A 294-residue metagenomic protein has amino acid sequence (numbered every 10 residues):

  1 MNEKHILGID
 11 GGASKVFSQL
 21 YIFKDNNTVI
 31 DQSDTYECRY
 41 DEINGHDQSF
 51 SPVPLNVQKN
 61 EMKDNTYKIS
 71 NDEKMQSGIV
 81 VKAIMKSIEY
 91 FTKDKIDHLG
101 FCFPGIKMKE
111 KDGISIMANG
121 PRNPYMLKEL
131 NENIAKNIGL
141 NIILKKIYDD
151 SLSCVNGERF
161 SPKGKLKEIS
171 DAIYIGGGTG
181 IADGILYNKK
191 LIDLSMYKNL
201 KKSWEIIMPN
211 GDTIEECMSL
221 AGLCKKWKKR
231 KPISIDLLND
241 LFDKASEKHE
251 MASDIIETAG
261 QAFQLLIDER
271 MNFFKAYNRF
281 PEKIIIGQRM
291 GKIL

Functional and structural regions predicted by a protein language model:
E3-H5, F17-K59, A135, I143-K146 (+2 more regions): Glycine/GP-enriched mid-protein hinge/lid loop-to-helix segment characteristic of carbohydrate kinases
K4-D10, I96-G100, D171-G176, I285: Short glycine-aspartate micro-motif
G12-K15, F101, K107, A118-P121 (+1 more regions): Glycine-rich phosphate-binding loops at beta-strand->alpha-helix junctions
I30-D94: N-terminal phosphate-binding loop and adjacent alpha-helix
N65-K95, C224-I285, M290-I293: Adenine-nucleotide phosphate-binding core of ATP-dependent small-molecule kinases
E73, S77-V81, D94-D171, L294: Glycine-rich phosphate-binding loop and adjoining helix at the ATP-binding site of ATP-dependent phosphoryl-transfer
S151, T179, M290: Active-site metal-binding loops of divalent metal-dependent hydrolases
